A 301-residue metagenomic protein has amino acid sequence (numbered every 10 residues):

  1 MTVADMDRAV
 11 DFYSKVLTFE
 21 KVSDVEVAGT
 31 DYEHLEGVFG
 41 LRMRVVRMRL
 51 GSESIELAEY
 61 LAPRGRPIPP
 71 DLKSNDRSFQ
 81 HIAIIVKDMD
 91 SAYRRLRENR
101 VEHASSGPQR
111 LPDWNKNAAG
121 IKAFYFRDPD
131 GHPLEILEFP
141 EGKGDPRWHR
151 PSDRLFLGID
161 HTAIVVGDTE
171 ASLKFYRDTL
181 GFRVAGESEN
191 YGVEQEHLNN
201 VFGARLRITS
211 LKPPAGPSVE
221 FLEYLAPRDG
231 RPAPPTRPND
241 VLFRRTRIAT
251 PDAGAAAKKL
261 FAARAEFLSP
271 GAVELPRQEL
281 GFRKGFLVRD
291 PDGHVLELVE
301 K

Functional and structural regions predicted by a protein language model:
M1-A4, R42-L57, A62, I68-L96 (+7 more regions): Vicinal oxygen chelate
T2-E53, S91, E98, W114-A118 (+3 more regions): Core segments of cupin and vicinal oxygen chelate
D31, S106-N117, P140-R154, N190-G192: Short, flexible helix-coil linker/hinge segments at the edges of structured domains or between repeats
E36-V38, D71-S74, N115, D153 (+2 more regions): Short consensus segments that form the blades of beta-propeller domains, in both extracellular/periplasmic
R97, H103-A104, P108-N117, K122 (+6 more regions): Intrinsic, low-complexity N-terminal interaction/targeting segments
R127-D128, F139-E170, K174: Surface-exposed beta-loop interaction hotspot
I136-G142, L298-K301: Short beta->alpha transition motifs characteristic of CBS
